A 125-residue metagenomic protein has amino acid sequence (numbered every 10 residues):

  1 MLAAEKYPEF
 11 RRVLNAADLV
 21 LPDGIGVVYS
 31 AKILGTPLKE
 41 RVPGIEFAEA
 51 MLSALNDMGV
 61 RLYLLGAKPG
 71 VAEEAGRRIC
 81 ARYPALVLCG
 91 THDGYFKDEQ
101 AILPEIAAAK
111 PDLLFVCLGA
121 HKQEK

Functional and structural regions predicted by a protein language model:
M1, L118-Q123: Short glycine-rich anion-binding loops that position phosphate/pyrophosphate groups of nucleotides and phosphorylated
M1-R41, I45-E46: N-terminal nucleotide/polyanion-binding subdomain common to many enzyme families
D18, C89, D112: Conserved acidic residues
L21, Y63, L113-C117: Structural motif
G24, K68, L118-A120: Helix N-cap/beta->alpha junction signal
V28-E105, A109: Conserved beta-alpha
G76, E124-K125: Short Gly/Thr/Asp-enriched flexible loops that form oxyanion-binding sites at enzyme active sites
P104-A120: Proline-aspartate-enriched helix->loop->beta-strand connector
